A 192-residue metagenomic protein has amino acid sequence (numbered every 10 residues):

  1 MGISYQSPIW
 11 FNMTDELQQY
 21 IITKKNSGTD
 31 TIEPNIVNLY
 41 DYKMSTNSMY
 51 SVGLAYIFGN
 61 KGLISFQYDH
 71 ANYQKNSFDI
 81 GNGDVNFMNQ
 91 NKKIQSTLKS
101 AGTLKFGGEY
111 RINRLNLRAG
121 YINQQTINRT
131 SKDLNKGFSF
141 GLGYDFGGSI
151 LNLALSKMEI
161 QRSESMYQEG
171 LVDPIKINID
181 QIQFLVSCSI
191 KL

Functional and structural regions predicted by a protein language model:
M1-L192: Outer-membrane beta-barrel porins/channels
